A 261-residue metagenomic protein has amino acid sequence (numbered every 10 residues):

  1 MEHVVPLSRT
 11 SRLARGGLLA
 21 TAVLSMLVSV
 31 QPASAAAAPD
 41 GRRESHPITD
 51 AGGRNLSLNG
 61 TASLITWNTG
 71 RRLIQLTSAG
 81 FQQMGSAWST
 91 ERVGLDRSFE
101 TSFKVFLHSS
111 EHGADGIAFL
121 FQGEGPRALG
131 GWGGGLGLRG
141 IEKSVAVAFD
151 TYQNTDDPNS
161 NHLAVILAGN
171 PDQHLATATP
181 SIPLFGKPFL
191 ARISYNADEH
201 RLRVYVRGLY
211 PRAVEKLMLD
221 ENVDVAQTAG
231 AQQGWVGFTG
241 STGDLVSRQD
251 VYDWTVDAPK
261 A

Functional and structural regions predicted by a protein language model:
E2-A37: Secretory targeting and sorting signals
A36-A261: Polar, low-complexity loop segments and adjacent catalytic/binding residues used for recognizing and processing sugar
